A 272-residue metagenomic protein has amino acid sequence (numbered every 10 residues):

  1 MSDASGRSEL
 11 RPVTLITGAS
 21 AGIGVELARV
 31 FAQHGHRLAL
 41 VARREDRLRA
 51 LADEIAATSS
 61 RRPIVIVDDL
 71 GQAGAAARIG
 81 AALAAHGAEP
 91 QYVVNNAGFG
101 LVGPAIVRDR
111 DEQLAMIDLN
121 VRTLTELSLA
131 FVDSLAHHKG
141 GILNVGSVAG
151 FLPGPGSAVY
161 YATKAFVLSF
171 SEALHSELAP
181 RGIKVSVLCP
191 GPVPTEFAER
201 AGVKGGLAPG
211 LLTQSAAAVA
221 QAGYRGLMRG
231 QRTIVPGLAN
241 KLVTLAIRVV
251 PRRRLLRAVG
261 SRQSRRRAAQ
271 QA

Functional and structural regions predicted by a protein language model:
S20-G22: Conserved glycine-rich cofactor-binding loop
H34-L51: Conserved glycine-rich Rossmann-like NAD(P)H-binding loop of the short-chain dehydrogenase/reductase
N96-L101: Conserved NAD(P)H cofactor-binding loop of Rossmann-fold oxidoreductase domains
P104-I117: Substrate-binding pocket helix/loop in short-chain dehydrogenase/reductase
S128, T163: Active-site helix of classical SDR
S147: Residue(s) in the substrate-gating loop at a strand-loop-helix junction that position the organic substrate next
V187, L207-T244: C-terminal helical subdomain
